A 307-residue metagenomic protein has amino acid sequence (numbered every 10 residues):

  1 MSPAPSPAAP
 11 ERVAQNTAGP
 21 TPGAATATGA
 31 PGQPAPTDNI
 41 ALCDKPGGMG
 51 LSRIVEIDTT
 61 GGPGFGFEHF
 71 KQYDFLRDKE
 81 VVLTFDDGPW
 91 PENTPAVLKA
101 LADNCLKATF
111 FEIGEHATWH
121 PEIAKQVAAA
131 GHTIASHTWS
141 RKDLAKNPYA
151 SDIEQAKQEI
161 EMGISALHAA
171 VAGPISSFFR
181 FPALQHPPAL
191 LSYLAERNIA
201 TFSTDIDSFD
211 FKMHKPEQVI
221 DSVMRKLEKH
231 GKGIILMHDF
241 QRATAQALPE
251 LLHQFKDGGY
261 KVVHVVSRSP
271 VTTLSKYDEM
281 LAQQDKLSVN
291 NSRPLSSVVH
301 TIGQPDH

Functional and structural regions predicted by a protein language model:
M1-A41, D285-H307: Compositionally biased, proline/threonine/alanine/serine-rich low-complexity intrinsically disordered stretches
I40-Y149, E159-H168, I175-S176, E250 (+2 more regions): Active-site beta->alpha N-cap acidic-glycine motif
Q72-F75, T118, T244-H307: C-terminal domain-boundary segment and adjacent tail
T84-G88, F111-E115, T138-W139, R180-L184 (+3 more regions): Active-site-proximal beta-strand/loop segments in catalytic clefts of secreted hydrolases
N93, S140-V171, Q185-G231, T244: Alpha-helical scaffold elements lining the catalytic groove of polysaccharide deacetylases
K107, T133, A200, D207 (+1 more regions): Residue-level detector of anion-binding/catalytic polar loops
A124-V127, Y149-D152, E217-I220, Y277-L281: Short low-complexity, flexible loop/linker segments enriched in glycine and/or proline with clustered acidic
